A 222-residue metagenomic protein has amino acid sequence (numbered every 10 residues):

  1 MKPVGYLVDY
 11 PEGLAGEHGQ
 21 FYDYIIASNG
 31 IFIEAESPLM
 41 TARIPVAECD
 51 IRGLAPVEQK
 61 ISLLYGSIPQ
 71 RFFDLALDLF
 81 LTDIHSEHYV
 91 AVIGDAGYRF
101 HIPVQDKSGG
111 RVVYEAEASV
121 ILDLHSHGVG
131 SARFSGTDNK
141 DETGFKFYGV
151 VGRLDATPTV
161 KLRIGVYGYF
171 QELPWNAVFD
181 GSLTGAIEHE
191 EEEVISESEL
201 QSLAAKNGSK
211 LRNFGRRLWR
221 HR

Functional and structural regions predicted by a protein language model:
M1-L122, V129-R222: Conserved beta-strand-loop surface patch within small alpha/beta domains used for substrate/adaptor or ligand engagement
